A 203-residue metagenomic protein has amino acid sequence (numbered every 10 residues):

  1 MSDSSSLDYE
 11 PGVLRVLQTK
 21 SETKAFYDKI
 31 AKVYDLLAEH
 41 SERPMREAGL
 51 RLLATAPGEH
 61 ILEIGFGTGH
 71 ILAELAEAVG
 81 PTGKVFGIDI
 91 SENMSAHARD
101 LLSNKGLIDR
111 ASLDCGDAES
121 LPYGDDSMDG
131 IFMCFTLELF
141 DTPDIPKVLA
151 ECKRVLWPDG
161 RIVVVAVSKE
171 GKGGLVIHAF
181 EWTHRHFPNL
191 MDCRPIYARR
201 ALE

Functional and structural regions predicted by a protein language model:
M1-A31: N-terminal, positively charged/glycine-rich alpha-helical extensions of SAM-dependent methyltransferases
H40-P57: Conserved alpha-helix/loop element of class I SAM-dependent methyltransferases that forms part of the SAM/SAH-binding
L62-S120: Class I SAM-dependent methyltransferase SAM/SAH-binding core
G80, F140-D141, L156-W157: Helix-to-beta-strand junctions that scaffold the AdoMet/dcAdoMet cofactor pocket in Class I SAM-dependent enzymes
E119-I131: A short acidic, Gly/Pro-enriched loop at the edge of an enzyme's catalytic core that lines a small-molecule cofactor
P146-P158: A short glycine-rich, Lys/Arg-flanked "PGG" loop and its adjoining helix->strand segment in the class I
D159-A166: Conserved beta-strand signature within the Rossmann-like core of class I S-adenosyl-L-methionine
L190-E203: Short alpha-helix
